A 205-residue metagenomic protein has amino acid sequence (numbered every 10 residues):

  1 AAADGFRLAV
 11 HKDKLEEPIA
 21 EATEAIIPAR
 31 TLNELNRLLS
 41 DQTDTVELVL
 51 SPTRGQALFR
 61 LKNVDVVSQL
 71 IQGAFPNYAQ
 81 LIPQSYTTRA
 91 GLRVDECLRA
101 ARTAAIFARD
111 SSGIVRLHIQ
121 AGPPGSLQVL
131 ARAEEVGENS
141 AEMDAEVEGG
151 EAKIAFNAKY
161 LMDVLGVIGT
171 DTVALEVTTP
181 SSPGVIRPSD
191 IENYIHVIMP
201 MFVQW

Functional and structural regions predicted by a protein language model:
A1-V10, P18-I71, Y86-W205: DNA polymerase processivity clamps
L81-I82: Polybasic/polar functional segments that serve as interface/processing modules
